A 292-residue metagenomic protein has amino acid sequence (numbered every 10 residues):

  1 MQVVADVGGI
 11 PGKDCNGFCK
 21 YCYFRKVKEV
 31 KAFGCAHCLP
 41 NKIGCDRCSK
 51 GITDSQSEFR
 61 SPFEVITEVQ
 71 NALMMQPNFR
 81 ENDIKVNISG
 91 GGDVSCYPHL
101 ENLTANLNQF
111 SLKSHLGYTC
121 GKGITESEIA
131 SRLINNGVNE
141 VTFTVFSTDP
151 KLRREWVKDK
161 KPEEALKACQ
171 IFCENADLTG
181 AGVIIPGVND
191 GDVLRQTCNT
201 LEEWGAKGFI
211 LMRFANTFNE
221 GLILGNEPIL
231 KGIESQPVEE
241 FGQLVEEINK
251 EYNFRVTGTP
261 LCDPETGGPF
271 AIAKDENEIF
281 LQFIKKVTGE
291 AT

Functional and structural regions predicted by a protein language model:
G12, N16-C19: Residues immediately within or flanking Cys/His clusters that coordinate Zn2+ in small zinc-binding modules
K20, F24-V27: Short functional micro-motifs and their immediate structural scaffolds
V27-Y97, L103, L107-T125, L133-A165 (+2 more regions): Core AdoMet radical
S57-E64, W156-E164, N189, V193 (+1 more regions): Alpha-helix N-cap and loop-to-helix initiation/capping positions
L100-S114, E164-D177, G232-T257: Alpha-helix-loop-beta-strand connector modules within alpha/beta enzyme cores
L107, R132-L133, F172, T200-L201: Generic structural signal for hydrophobic
C169-V193, N216: Conserved strand-turn element in the central/C-terminal portion of the radical SAM core barrel that lines
R195-T292: Auxiliary Fe-S-binding modules of radical SAM enzymes
